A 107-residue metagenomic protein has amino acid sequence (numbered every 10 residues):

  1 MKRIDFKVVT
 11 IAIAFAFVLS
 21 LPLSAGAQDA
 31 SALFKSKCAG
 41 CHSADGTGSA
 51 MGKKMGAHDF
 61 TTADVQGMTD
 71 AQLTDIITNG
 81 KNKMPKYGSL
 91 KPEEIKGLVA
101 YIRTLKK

Functional and structural regions predicted by a protein language model:
M1-A27, Q72, L90, T104-K107: Post-cleavage N-terminal segment of exported redox proteins
D29, D45, T69-Q72: Hydrophobic alpha-helical segments typical of transmembrane helices and their membrane-interface/capping positions
S31-A57, N79-K83, T104-K107: Periplasmic/extracellular electron-transfer cofactor-ligation site, primarily the c-type cytochrome heme-c attachment
C38-C41, L73, L98: Hydrophobic packing within well-folded, soluble alpha/beta domains
H58-A71, K86-E94: Electron-transfer interface patches adjacent to heme c in soluble/periplasmic c-type cytochromes and di-/multiheme
A71-K81, P85: Periplasmic c-type cytochrome electron-transfer domains
D75-I77, G88-K107: C-terminal capping alpha-helices of c-type cytochrome domains
